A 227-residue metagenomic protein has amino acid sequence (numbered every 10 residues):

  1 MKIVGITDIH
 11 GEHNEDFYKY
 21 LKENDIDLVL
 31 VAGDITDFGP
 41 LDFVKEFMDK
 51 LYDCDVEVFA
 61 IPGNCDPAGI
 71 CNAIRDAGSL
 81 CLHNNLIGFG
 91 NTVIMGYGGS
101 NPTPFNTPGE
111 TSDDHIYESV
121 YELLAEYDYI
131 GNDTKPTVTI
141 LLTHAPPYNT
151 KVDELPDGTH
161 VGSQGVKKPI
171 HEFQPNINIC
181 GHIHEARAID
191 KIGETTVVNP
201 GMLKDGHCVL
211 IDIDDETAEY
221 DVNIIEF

Functional and structural regions predicted by a protein language model:
M1-D53: N-terminal active-site segment of His-dependent metallophosphoesterases
M1-V4, L86-G96, T134-I140, K191-T196 (+1 more regions): Beta-strand-turn-beta hairpins that frame and shape the catalytic cleft of phosphate-ester-processing enzymes
G5-D8, V29-D34, E57-N64, C81-H83 (+4 more regions): Active-site neighborhood of phospho(di)ester-bond hydrolases with catalytic His/Asp-centered motifs
H10-D16, T36-L41, N64-C71, I87 (+4 more regions): Active-site environment of divalent metal-dependent phosphoester hydrolases
F17-Y20, E46-K50, S119, G162-P169 (+1 more regions): A general structural detector for well-ordered alpha-helical segments in enzyme core domains, enriched
D53, F59, N149, E154-D215: Conserved beta-sheet core of the metallophosphoesterase superfamily
D66-G162: Conserved catalytic scaffold of divalent metal-dependent phosphoesterases
V222-F227: Short, solvent-exposed aromatic-acidic interface loops
